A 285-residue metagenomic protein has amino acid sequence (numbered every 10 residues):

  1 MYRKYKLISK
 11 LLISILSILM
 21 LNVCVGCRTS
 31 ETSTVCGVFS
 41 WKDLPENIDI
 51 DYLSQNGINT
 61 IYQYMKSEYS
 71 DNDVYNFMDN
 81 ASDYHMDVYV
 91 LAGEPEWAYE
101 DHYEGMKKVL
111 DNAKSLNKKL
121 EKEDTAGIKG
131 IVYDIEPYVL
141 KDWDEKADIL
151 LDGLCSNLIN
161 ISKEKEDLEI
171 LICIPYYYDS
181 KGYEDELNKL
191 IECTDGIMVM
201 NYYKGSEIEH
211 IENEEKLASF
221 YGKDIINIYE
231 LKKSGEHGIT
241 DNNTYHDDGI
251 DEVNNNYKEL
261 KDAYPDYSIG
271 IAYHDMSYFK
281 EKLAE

Functional and structural regions predicted by a protein language model:
C27-S67, I172-Y177, G270-Y278: Boundary/entry segment of secreted carbohydrate-active catalytic domains
C36-G37, Y75-S82, Y89-E123, D241-T244: Active-site-adjacent "subsite" loops/lids of carbohydrate-active enzymes
G37-W41, Y89-E94, L154-E184, D224-K233 (+1 more regions): Aromatic-lined carbohydrate-recognition surfaces of secreted/lumenal glycan-active proteins
S40-S54, G105-E121, D179-L190, H210-I211 (+1 more regions): Short, acidic/polar
Y52, T60-P95, E145-I170: Aromatic-lined substrate-binding rim segments of carbohydrate-active enzymes
I58, Q63-K66, V139, Y183-H210: Aromatic- and acid-rich polysaccharide-binding/catalytic face of secreted or lumenal carbohydrate-active enzymes
A113-I149, I269-Y273: Active-site groove signature of glycoside hydrolases
K204-G205, D224-E285: Substrate-binding cleft of secreted/luminal carbohydrate-active enzymes
